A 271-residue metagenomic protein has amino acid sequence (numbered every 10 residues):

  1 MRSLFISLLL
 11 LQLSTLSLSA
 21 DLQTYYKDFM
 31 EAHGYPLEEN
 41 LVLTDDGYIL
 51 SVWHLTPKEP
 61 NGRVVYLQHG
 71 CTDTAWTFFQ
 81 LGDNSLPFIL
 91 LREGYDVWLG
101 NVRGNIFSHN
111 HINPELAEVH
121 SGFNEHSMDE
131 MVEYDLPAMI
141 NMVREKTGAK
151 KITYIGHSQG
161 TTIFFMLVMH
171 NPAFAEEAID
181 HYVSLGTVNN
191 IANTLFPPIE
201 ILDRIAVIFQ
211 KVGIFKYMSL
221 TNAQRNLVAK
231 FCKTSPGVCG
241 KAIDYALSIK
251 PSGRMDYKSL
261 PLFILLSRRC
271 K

Functional and structural regions predicted by a protein language model:
R2-S19, E115: Cleavable N-terminal signal peptides of Sec/SRP-targeted secreted and luminal proteins
Y25-P57: N-terminal cap/lid segment of alpha/beta-hydrolase-fold proteins
T44, T56-N113: Short, surface-exposed "cap/lid" segments of acyl-processing enzymes
H69-C71, I152-T161: Conserved alpha/beta-hydrolase "nucleophile elbow" surrounding the catalytic nucleophile
N101, E130, T153-S158, H181-V183: Residue in the alpha/beta-hydrolase core beta-strand immediately N-terminal to the catalytic nucleophile
S121-E145: Alpha/beta-hydrolase active-site loop
E145-K150, T162-K271: Alpha/beta-hydrolase-fold enzymes
